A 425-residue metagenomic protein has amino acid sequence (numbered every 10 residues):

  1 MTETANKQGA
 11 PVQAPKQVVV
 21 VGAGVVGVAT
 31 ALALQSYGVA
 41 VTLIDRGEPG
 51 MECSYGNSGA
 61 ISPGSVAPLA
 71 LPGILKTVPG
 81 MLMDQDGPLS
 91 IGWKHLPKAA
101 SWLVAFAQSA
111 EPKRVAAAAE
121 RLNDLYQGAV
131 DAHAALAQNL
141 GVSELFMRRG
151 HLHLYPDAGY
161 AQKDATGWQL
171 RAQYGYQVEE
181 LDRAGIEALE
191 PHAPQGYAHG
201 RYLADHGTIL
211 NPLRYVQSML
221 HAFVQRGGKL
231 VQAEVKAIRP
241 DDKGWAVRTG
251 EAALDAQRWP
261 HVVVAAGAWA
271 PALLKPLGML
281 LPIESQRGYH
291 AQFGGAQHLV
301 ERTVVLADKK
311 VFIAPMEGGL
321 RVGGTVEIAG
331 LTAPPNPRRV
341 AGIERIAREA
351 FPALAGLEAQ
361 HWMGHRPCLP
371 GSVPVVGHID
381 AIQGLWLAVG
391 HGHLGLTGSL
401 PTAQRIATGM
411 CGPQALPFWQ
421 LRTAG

Functional and structural regions predicted by a protein language model:
A14-G24: Beta1/beta-strand and adjacent pyrophosphate-binding region of the FAD-binding site in flavoprotein oxidoreductases
G27-V28: N-terminal Rossmann-fold NAD(P) dinucleotide-binding loop
S36-Y55: Glycine-rich FAD pyrophosphate-binding loop
A60, S65, L69-S109, A237-P240 (+2 more regions): Active-site substrate-recognition segment that forms the wall of the catalytic cavity or substrate channel
A100-H221: Rossmann-like flavin
R183-L189, V231-W245: A conserved short coil-to-beta-strand element within the FAD-binding core of flavoproteins
P212, A307-D308, E349-G425: C-terminal catalytic lobe of FAD-dependent flavoproteins
